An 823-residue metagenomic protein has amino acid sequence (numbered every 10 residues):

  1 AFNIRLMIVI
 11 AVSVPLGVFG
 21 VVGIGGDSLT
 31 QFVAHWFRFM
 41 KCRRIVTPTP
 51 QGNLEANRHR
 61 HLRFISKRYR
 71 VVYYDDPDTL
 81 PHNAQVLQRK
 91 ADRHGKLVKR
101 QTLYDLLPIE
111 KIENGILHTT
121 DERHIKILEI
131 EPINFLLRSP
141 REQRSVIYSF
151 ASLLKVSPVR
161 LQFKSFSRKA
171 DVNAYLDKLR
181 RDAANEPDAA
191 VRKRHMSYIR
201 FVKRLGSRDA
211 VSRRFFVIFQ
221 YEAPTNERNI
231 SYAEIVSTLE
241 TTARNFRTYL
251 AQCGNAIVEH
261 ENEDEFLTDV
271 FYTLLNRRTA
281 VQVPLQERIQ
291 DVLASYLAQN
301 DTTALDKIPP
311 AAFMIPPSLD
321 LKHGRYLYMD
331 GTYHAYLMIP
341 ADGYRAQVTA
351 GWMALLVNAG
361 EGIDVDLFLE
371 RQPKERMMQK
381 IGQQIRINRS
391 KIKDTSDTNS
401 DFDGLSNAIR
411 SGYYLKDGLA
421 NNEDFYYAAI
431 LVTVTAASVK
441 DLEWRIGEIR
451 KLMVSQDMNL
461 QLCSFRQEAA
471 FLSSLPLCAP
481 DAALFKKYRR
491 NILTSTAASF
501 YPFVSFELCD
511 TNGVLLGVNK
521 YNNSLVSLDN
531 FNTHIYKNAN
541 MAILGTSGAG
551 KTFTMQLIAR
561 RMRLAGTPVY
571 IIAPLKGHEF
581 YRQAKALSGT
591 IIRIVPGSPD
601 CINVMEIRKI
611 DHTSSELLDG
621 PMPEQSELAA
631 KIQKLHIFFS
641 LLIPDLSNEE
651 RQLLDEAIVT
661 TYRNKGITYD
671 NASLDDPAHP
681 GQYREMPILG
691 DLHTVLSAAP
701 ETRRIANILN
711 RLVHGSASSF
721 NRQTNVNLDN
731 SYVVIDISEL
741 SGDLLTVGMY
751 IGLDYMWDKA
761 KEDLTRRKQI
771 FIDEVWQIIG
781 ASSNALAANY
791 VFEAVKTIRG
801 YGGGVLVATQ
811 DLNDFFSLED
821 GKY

Functional and structural regions predicted by a protein language model:
F2-P15, Y536: Hydrophobic alpha-helical transmembrane segments
V9-P502: Extended, folded cores of ATP/NTP-driven motor/assembly subunits in large transport and secretion machines
L106, K111, I116-L117, K126-N134 (+13 more regions): P-loop NTPase motor domains
I543: Hydrophobic anchor at the beta1->P-loop junction of P-loop NTPases
G548: Walker A (P-loop) phosphate-binding loop of P-loop NTPases
K551: Conserved lysine of the Walker
T554: Hydrophobic positions on the alpha1 helix immediately C-terminal to the Walker A/P-loop
R560-Y570, L587-G589: Post-Walker A helix-loop "phosphate-sensing" segment adjacent to the P-loop in P-loop NTPases
